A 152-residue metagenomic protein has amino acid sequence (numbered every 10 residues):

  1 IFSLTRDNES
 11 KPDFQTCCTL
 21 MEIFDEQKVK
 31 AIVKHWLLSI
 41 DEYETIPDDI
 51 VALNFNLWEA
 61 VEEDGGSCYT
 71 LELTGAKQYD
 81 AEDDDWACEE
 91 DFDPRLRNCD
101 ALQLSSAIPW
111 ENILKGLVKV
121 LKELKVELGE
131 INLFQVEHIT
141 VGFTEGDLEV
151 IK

Functional and structural regions predicted by a protein language model:
F2-R6, S10-A31, H35, E42-I46 (+2 more regions): Acidic, proline/glycine-rich low-complexity IDRs
S10, V29, V51, Y79 (+1 more regions): Intrinsically disordered, low-complexity regions enriched in Ser/Pro/Gly/Gln/His and often acidic
D13-M21, N54, L96-L102: Glycine-rich, often proline-containing surface loops adjacent to acidic residues and nearby aromatics that form
K34-D41, T45, D84-P94: Glycine-rich, compositionally biased intrinsically disordered regions
I40-E82: Amphipathic, interaction-prone secondary-structure segments
W58, T74, S105, G116 (+1 more regions): A structural detector for beta-sheet-dominated domains
A76-V136: Amphipathic protein-protein interaction modules
